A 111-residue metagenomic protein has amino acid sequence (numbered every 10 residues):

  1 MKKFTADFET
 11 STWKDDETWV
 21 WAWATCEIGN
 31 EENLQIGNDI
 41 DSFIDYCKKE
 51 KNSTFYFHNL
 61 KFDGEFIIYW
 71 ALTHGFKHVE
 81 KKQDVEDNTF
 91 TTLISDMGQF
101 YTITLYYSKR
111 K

Functional and structural regions predicted by a protein language model:
M1-K111: Metal-dependent nucleotidyl/phosphoryl-transfer cores and adjacent nucleic-acid-binding surfaces
